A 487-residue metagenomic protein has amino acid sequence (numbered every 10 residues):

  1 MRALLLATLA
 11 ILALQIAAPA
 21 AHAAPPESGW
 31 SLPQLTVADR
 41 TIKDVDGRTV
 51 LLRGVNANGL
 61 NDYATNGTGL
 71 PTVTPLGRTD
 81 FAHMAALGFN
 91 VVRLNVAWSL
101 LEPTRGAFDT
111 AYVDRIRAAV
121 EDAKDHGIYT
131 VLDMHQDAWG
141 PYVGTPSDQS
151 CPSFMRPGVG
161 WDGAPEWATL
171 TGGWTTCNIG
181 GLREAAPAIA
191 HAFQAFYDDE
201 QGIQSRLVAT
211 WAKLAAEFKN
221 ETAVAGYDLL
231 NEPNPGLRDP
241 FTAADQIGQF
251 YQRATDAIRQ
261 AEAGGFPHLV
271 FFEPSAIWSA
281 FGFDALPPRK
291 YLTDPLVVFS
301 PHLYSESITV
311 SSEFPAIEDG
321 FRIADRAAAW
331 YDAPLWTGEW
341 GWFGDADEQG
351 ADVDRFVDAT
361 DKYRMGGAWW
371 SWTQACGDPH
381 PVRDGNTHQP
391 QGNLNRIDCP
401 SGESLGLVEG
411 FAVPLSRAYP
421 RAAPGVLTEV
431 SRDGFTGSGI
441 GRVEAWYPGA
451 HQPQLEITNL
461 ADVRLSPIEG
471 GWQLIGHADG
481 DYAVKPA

Functional and structural regions predicted by a protein language model:
M1-A23: Secretory targeting and sorting signals
L12, L51, T130-V131, W336 (+1 more regions): Conserved Rossmann-like nucleotide-binding pocket used by diverse enzymes that bind dinucleotide cofactors
A24-L35: N-terminal low-complexity, Pro/Thr/Ser-rich intrinsically disordered segments that act as propeptides or flexible
W30-L32, R40-D44, T49-L52, A57-L269 (+1 more regions): Active-site mouth of glycoside hydrolases
L35-R40, H451-Q452: A short, compositionally biased
S147-P157, F218, A285-K290, G350-T360: Short, electropositive alpha-helical surface patch
C177, Y291, S300, D347-L460 (+1 more regions): Aromatic-rich peripheral "rim/lid" segments of glycoside hydrolase catalytic domains that contact and position glycan
L237-D345, R355-D361, M365: Glycoside hydrolase catalytic-domain groove-lining segments
